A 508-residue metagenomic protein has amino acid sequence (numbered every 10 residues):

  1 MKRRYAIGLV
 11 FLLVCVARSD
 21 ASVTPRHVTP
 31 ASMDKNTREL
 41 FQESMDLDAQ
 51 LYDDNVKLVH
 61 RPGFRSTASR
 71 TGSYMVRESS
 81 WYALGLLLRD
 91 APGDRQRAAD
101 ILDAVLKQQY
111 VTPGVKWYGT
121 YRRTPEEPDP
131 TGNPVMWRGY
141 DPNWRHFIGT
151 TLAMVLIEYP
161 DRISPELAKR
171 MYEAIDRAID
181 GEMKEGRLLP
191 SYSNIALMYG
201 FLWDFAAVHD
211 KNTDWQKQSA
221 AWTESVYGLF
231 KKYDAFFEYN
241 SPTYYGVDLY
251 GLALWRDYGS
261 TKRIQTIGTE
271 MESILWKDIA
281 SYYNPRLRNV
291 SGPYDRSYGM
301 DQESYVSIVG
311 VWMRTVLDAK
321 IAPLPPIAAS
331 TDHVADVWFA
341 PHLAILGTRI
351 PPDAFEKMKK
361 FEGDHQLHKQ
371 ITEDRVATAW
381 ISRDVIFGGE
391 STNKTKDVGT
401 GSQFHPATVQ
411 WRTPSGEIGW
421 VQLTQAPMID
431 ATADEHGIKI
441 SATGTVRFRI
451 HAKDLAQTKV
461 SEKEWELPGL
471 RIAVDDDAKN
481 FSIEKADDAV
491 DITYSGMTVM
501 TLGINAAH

Functional and structural regions predicted by a protein language model:
M1-I7: Bacterial N-terminal signal peptides that target proteins for export
G8-C15: Bacterial N-terminal signal peptides
C15-A17, N393: N-terminal low-complexity, intrinsically disordered patches enriched in charged
S19-A21: Boundary at the C-terminal end of the N-terminal hydrophobic targeting segment
V23-F147, T151-P160, E166-M183, A319-H508: Ser/Thr/Asn(+Pro)-rich, low-complexity disordered segments
A91-P92, D161, N212, T261: Alpha-helix boundary/capping and short turn/kink residues
M154, K169-F355: Extracellular polysaccharide-recognition and catalytic grooves
